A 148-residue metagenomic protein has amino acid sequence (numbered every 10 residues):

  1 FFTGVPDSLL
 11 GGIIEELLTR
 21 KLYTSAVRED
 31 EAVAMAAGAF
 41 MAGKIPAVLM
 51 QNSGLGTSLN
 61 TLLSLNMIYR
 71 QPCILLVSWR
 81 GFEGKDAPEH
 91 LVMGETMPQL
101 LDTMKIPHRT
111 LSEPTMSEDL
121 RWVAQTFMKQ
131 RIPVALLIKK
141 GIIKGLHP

Functional and structural regions predicted by a protein language model:
F1-P148: Thiamine diphosphate
